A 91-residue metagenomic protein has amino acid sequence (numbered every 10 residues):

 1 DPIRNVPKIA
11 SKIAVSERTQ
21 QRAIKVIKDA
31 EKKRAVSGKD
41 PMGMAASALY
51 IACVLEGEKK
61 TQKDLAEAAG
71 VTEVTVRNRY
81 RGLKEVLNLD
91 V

Functional and structural regions predicted by a protein language model:
D1-G43, Y50, K63-A69, E73 (+1 more regions): A cyclin-like helical interaction fold
A45-G57: Short, amphipathic alpha-helical "recognition" segments used to contact nucleic acids or chromatin
